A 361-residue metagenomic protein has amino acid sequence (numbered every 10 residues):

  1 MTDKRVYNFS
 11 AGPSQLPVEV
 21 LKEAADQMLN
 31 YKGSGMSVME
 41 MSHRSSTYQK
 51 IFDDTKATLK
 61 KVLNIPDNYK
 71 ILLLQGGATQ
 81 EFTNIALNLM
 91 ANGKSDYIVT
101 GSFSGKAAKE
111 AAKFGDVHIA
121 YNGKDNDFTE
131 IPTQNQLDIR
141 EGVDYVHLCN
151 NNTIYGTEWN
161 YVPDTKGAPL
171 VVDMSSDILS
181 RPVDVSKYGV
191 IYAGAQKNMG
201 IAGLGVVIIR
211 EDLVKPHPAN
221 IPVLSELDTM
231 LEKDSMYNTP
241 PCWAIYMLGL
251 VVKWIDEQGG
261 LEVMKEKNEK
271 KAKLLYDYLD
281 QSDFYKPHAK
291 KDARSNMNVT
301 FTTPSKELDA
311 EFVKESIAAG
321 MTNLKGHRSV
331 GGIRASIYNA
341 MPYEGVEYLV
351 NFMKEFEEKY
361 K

Functional and structural regions predicted by a protein language model:
M1, V6, A318, G331-K361: PLP-dependent enzyme catalytic core of the Aspartate aminotransferase-like
M1-S42: N-terminal "arm"/small-domain region of PLP-dependent enzymes with the aminotransferase-like
P17, A195-Y276, K290, K359-K361: Active-site C-terminal subdomain of aminotransferase-like
G33-N84, N88, S102, E110: Conserved N-terminal alpha-helix of the aminotransferase class I/II PLP-enzyme fold
M90-G105: Conserved PLP-anchoring active-site segment centered on the Schiff-base-forming lysine
A111, N122-I178: Active-site phosphate-binding strand-loop segment of PLP-dependent enzymes
V171, V185-Q196, G205: Conserved active-site segment immediately N-terminal to the catalytic lysine that forms the internal aldimine
Y285-S316: Conserved PLP-binding catalytic core of the aspartate aminotransferase-like
